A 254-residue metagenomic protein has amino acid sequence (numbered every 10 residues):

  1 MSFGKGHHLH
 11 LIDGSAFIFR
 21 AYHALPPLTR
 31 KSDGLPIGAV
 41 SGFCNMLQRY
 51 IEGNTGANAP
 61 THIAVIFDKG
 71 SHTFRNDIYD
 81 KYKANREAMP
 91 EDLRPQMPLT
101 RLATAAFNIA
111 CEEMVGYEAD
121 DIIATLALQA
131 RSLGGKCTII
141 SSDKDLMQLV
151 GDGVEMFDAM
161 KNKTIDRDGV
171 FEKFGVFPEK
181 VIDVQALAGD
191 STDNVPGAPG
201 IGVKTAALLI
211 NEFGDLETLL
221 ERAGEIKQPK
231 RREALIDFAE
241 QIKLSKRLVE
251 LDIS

Functional and structural regions predicted by a protein language model:
S2-G6, G53-A64, I109, S132 (+2 more regions): Non-catalytic nucleic-acid-binding/docking modules located in mid-to-C-terminal regions of nucleic-acid enzymes
S2-I140, K144-D166, K243-L244, E250-S254: Noncatalytic, basic helical substrate-engagement surface that gates or grips nucleic-acid strands
